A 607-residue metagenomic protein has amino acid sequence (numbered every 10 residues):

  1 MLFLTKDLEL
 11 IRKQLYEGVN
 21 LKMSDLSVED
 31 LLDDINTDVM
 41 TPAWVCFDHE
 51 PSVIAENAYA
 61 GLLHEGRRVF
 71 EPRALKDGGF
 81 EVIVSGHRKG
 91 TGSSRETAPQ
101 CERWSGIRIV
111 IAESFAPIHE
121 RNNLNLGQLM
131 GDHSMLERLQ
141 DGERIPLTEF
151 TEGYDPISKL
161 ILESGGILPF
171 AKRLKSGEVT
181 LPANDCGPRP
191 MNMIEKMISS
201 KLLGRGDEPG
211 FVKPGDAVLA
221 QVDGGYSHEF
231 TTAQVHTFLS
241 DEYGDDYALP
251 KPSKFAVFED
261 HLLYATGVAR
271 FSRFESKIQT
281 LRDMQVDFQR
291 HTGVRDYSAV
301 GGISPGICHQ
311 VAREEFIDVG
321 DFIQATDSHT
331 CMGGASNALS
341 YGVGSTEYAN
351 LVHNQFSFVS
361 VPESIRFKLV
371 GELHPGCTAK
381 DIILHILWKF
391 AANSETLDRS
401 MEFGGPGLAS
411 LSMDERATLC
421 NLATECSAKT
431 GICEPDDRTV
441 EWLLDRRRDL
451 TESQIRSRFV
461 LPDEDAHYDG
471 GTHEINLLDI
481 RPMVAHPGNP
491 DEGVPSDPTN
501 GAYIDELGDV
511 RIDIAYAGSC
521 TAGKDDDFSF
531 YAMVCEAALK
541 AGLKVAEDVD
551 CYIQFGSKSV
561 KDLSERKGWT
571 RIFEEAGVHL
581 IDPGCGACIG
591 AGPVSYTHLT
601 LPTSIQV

Functional and structural regions predicted by a protein language model:
M1-C46, A183-E208, A220, G224-H228: N-terminal, positively charged, Ser/Thr/Ala/Gly-biased leader segments that form transit/presequence-like amphipathic
D38, A43-D48, S52-V53, N57 (+4 more regions): Long, structured ligand/cofactor-binding scaffold of large enzymes
E81-R103, A312-S340, D513-D526: Glycine/serine-rich anion-binding loops at beta->alpha junctions that coordinate negatively charged ligand groups
P117-P188: Acidic, glycine-rich flexible loop/linker segments
G127-Y154, I161, L281, R290-R416 (+4 more regions): Active-site cavity-forming subdomains of large catalytic enzyme subunits
P169-K172, S176-G177, H374-P375, H385 (+1 more regions): Glycine-rich ThDP/TPP pyrophosphate-binding loop and its adjacent helix/strand module within ThDP-dependent enzymes
G306-E315, G320, C426-V545, I553-R566 (+1 more regions): Accessory "access/gating" subregions that flank catalytic or transport cores
T597-T603: Conserved small/polar residues in nucleotide/adenosyl-binding loops
